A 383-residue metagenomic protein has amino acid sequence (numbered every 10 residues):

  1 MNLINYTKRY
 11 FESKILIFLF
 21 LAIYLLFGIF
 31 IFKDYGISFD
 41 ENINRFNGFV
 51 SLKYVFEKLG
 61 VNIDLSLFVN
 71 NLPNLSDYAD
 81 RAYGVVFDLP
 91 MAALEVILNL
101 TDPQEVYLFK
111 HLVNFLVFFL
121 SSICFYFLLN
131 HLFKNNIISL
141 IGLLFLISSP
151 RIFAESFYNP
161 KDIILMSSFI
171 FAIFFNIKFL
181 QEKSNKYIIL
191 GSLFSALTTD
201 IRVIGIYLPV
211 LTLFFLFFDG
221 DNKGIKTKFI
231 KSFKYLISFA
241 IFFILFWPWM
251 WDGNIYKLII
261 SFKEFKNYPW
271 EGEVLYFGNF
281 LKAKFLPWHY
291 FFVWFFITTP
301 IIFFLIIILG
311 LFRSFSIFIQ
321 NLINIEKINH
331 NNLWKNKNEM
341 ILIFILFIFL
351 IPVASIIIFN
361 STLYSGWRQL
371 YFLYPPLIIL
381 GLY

Functional and structural regions predicted by a protein language model:
S13-E41, F49-L59, I63, L67-N74 (+4 more regions): Transmembrane signal-anchor helices characteristic of membrane glycosylation enzymes that use polyprenol
F18, I123-S148, Q181, N185-K186 (+1 more regions): Transmembrane-helix signature of polytopic, membrane-embedded enzymes that assemble or transfer cell-envelope glycans
G28-K33, I152-F153, F157, L197-T199 (+1 more regions): Transmembrane-helix signature of polytopic, lipid-linked glycan biosynthesis machinery
S38, R151, F157-I164: Short acidic/glycine- and proline-prone juxtamembrane loop motifs at membrane-interface regions of multi-pass membrane
L52-E57, D80-L89, L98-D102, L197-T199 (+2 more regions): Transmembrane-lumen/periplasm boundary regions of multi-pass, lipid-linked membrane glycan transferases
L108, L112-F133, F171-F175, S316-I319 (+1 more regions): Transmembrane-helix motifs of polytopic, lipid-linked glycan transferases
C124-F127, I164-Q181, L190-S195, F349 (+1 more regions): Specific aromatic-rich, kink-prone transmembrane helix
G142-I147, F174, S195, T199: Short helix- or helix-capping micro-motifs that position conserved polar/aromatic residues at function-defining sites
